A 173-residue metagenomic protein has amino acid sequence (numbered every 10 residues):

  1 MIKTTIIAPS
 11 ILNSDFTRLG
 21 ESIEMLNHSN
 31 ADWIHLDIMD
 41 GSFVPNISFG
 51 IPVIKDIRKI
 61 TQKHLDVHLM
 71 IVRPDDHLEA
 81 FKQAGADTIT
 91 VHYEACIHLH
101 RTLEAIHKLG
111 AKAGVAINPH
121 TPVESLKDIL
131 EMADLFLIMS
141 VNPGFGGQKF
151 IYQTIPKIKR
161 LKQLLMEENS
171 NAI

Functional and structural regions predicted by a protein language model:
M1-T90, A95-H98, A105-K108, K112-A113 (+3 more regions): Conserved N-terminal beta1-alpha1 strand-loop-helix module at the mouth
L103-A105, T121: Predominantly soluble domains enriched in secretory-pathway, periplasmic, or organellar proteins
A116-H120: Short gly/ser/thr-rich secondary-structure transition/capping motifs
V141-P143: Short glycine-rich anion-binding loops that position phosphate/pyrophosphate groups of nucleotides and phosphorylated
M166-I173: Short, intrinsically disordered, charge-balanced linker/junction segments flanking boundaries in proteins
